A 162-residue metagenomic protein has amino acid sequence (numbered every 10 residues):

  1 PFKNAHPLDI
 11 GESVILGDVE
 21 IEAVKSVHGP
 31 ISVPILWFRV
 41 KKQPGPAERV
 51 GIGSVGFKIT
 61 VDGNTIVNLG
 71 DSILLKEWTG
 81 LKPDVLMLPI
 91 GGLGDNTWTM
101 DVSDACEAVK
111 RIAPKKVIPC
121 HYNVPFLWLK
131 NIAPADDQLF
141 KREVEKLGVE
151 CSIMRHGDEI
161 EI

Functional and structural regions predicted by a protein language model:
P1-P7, K82-M87: Active-site metal-binding motif and surrounding structural segment of the metallo-beta-lactamase
K3-N4, A23, V40, P134-Q138: Short, hinge-like loop/turn segments at secondary-structure boundaries
H6-E12, T79, G94, C106-I162: Binuclear metal-ion centers of metallo-dependent hydrolases, dominated by the metallo-beta-lactamase
L8-G80, M100, H156-I162: Core dinuclear metal-dependent hydrolase active-site scaffold
S26, G91, Y122: Flexible loop residues that form catalytic and substrate-binding hotspots at small-molecule/glycan-binding clefts
N68-G70, L88, C120: Active-site flanking residues adjacent to catalytic metal/cofactor-binding acidic residues
V85-C106, K110: Active-site-proximal segments of metal-dependent phosphoesterases and phosphodiesterases across multiple
